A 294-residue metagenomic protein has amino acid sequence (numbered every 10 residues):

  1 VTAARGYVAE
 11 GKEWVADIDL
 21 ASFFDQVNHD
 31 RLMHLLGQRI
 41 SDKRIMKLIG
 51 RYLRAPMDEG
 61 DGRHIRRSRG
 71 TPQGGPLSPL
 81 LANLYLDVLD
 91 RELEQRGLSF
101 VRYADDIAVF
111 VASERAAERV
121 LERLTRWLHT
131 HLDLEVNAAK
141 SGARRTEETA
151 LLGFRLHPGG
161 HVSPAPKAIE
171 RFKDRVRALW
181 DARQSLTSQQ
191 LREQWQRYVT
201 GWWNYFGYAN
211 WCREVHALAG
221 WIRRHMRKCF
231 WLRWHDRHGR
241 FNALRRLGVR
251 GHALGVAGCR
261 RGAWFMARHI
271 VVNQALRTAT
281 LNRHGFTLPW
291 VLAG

Functional and structural regions predicted by a protein language model:
T2-E148: Conserved polymerase palm-domain catalytic core
Y7, L35, R39, L48-Y52 (+8 more regions): Residues that form generic nucleotide/phosphate-binding pockets
F23, L36, I40, P76 (+5 more regions): Generic amphipathic alpha-helical segments used as scaffolds and interaction surfaces in large, multi-domain proteins
R54, R126, H131-W202: A conserved non-catalytic segment of reverse transcriptases and RNA-directed RNA polymerases corresponding to the late
G97-Y103, R177-S185, L232-W234: Short, conserved aromatic-histidine micro-motifs
L191-R237, F241-R245: Non-catalytic, peripheral interaction segments enriched in hydrophobic/basic residues
W221, H225, F230, W234-G294: Extended C-terminal regions of large enzymes
